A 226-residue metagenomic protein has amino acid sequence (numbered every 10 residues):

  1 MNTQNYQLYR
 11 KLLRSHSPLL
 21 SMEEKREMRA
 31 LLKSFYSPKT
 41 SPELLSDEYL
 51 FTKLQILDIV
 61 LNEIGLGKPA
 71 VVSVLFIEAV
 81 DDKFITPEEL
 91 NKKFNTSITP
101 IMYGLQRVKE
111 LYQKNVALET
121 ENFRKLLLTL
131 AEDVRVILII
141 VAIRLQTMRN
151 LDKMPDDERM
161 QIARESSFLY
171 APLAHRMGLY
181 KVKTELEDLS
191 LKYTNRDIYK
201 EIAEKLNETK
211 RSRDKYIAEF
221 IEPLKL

Functional and structural regions predicted by a protein language model:
M1-L226: Active-site helical microenvironments for divalent-metal-assisted chemistry
